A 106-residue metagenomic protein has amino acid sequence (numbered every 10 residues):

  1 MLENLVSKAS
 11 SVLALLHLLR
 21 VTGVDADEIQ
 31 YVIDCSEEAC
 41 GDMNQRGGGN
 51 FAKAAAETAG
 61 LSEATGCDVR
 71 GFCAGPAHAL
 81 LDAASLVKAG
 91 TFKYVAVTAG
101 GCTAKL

Functional and structural regions predicted by a protein language model:
M1-S36, A59: Conserved "HGTGT" condensation-loop signature of ketosynthase/thiolase-family condensing enzymes that catalyze
L2, G41-Y94: Conserved catalytic cysteine-centered active-site region of acyl-thioester-dependent Claisen-condensing enzymes
E28-S36, G66-D68, K93-G100: Beta-strand segments within the central parallel beta-sheet cores of soluble alpha/beta enzyme folds
C35-C40, G71-P76, A99-K105: Acidic, glycine-rich active-site loops and adjacent beta-strand->loop/helix elements that engage anionic groups
